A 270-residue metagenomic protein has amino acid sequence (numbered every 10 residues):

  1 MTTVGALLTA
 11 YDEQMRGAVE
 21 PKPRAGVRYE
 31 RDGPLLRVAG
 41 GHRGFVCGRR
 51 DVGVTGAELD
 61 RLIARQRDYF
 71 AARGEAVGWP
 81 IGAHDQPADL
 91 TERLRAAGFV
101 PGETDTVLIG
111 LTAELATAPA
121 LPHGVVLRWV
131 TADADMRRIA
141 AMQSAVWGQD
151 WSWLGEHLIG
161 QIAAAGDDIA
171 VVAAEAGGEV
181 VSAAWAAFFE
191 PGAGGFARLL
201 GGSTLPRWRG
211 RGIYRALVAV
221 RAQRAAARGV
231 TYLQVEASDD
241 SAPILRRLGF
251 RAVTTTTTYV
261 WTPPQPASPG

Functional and structural regions predicted by a protein language model:
M1-A71, Q86: N-terminal charged segments
M1-G17, D51, D105-L108, E114-Q161 (+3 more regions): Short amphipathic alpha-helix that is part of the acyltransferase structural core
R28-G33, A83, D89-V100, D168-S182 (+1 more regions): Conserved beta-hairpin
G40-R49, G102, F188-L200, R209: A conserved beta-turn-beta hairpin within the catalytic core of GNAT-like acetyltransferases that forms part
A57-A134, V235, S241, T257-W261: Acyl-donor-binding surface of acyltransferase catalytic domains
L59-R67, L200-P206, G210-Q223, A227 (+3 more regions): Conserved acetyl-CoA-binding loop-helix of GNAT-fold acetyltransferases
L94, L245, F250: Conserved active-site tyrosine of GNAT-family acetyltransferases
W151-R207: A conserved beta-strand-loop-helix scaffold within acyl/acetyltransferase catalytic domains
